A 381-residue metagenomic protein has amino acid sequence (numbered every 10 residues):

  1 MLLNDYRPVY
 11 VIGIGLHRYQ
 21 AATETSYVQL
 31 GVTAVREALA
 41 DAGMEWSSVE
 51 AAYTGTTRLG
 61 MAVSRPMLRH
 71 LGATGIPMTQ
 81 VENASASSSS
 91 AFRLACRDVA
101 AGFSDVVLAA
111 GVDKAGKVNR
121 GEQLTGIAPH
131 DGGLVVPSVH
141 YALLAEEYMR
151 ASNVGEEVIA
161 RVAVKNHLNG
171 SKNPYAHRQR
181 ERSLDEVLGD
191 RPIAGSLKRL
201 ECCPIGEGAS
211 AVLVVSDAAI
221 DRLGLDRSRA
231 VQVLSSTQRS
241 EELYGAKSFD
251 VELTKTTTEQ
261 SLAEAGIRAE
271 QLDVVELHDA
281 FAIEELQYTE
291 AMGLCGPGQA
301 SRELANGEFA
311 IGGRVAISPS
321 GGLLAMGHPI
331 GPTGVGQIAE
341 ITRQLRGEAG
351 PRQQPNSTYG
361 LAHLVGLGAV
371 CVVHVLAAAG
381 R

Functional and structural regions predicted by a protein language model:
M1-A86, Y148-G155, R178-S183, S196 (+4 more regions): Conserved active-site "lid/cap" helical segment
M1-T25, R161, P192-T256, Q260 (+6 more regions): Condensing-enzyme catalytic core mediating Claisen C-C bond formation in acyl metabolism
N4-R7, G55-A110, K114-A128, G133-Y141 (+4 more regions): Conserved catalytic cysteine-centered active-site region of acyl-thioester-dependent Claisen-condensing enzymes
V11, W46-G55, P77-N83, V107-G111 (+6 more regions): Beta-strand segments within the central parallel beta-sheet cores of soluble alpha/beta enzyme folds
T23-E24, V118-Q123, S171-Y175, L225 (+4 more regions): Short acidic, glycine/serine/threonine-rich loops at helix termini
R58-R69, G245-F249, D279-R302, P329-G331 (+1 more regions): Short glycine/threonine-rich loop-to-helix capping motif typified by GTGT followed within a few residues by an Asp-Pro
E82-V112, S138-K172, V212-A218, M326-A349: Active-site-proximal alpha-helical scaffold in enzymes
E259-A282, A291, L323-M326: Extended C-terminal subregions enriched in glycine
